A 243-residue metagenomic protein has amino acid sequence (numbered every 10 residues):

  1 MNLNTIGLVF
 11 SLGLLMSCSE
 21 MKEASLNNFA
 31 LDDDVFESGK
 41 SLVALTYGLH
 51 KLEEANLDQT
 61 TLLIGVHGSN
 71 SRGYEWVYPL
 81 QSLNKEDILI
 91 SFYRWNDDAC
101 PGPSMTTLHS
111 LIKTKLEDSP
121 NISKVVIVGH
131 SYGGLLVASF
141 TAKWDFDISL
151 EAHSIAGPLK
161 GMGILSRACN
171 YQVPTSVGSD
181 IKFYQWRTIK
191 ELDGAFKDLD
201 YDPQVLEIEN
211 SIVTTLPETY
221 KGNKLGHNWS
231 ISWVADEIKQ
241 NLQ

Functional and structural regions predicted by a protein language model:
M1-E20: Classical Sec-dependent N-terminal signal peptides that target proteins to the secretory pathway
C18-S123: Active-site catalytic motif of lipid deacylating hydrolases and related acyltransferases
L63, W95-D98, G102-G194: Serine-dependent carboxylesterase/thioesterase catalytic core of lipase-like alpha/beta-hydrolase/SGNH enzymes
W76-V77, G102-T106, L165-S166, K197-D198 (+1 more regions): Conserved strand-to-helix beginnings and helix N-cap segments that scaffold or border functional pockets
L80-L83, W144-D145, C169-Q172, D202-Q204: Glycine-rich, phosphate-binding/catalytic loops in enzymes
K85-S91, D147-L150, S179, L206-T214: Structural alpha-beta junctions
Q172-Q243: C-terminal catalytic-base region of ester-bond hydrolases, centering on the histidine of the charge-relay
